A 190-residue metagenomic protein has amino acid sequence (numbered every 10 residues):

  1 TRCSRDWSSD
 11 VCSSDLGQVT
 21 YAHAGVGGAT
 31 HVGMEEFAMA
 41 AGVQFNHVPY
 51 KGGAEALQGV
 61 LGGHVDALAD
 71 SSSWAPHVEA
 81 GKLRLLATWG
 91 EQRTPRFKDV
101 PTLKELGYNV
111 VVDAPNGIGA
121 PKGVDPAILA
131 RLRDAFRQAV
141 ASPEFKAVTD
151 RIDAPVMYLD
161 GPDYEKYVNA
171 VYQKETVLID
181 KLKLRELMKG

Functional and structural regions predicted by a protein language model:
T1-C12: Single conserved hydrophobic/aromatic residue that forms the stacking wall/gate of nucleotide- or nucleobase-binding
S8-S9, M34, V60, G81 (+7 more regions): Residue-level signal for nonpolar/aromatic packing positions in well-ordered secondary structure
C12-L16, A41, H64, S72 (+7 more regions): Sec/Tat-exported extracytoplasmic proteins
G17-V100: Ligand-binding pocket segment of bilobal, Venus flytrap-like solute-binding proteins
H23, G27-H31, G53, Y108 (+4 more regions): Solvent-exposed, acidic/flexible segments
M39-V43, A127-G190: An extracytoplasmic/periplasmic, membrane-proximal ligand-sensing/linker region
Q92-G117: Active-site-adjacent capping/gating segments
P115-I128: A bilobed periplasmic-binding-protein/Venus flytrap-type ligand-binding module shared by bacterial periplasmic
